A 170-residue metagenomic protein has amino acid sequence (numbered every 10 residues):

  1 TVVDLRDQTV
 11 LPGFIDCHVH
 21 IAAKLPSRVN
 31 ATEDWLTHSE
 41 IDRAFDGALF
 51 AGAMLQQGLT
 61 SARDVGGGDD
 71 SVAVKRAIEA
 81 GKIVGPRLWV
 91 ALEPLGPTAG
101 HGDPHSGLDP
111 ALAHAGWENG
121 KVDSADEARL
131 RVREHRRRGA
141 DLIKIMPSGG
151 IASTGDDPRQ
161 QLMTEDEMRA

Functional and structural regions predicted by a protein language model:
T1-T9, V72-K82, A125-A140: Short amphipathic alpha-helices and their capping/turn segments at secondary-structure boundaries
L5, V65, M146-P147: Active-site-proximal beta-strand/loop segments in catalytic clefts of secreted hydrolases
Q8-A80, T98-H101, D166: Metal-associated gating/positioning segment near the N- to mid-region
F14, S61, R87-W89, D141-K144: Structural preference for beta-strand elements that scaffold enzyme active sites
H20, A91-L95, S148: Active-site beta-loop-alpha junctions enriched in small/polar residues
A31-F45, S106-R131: Active-site mouth loops of central-metabolism enzymes
R76-P97, P158-A170: Alpha-helix-loop-beta-strand connector modules within alpha/beta enzyme cores
D126-A170: Histidine/acidic residue-rich metal-binding segments in metalloenzymes
